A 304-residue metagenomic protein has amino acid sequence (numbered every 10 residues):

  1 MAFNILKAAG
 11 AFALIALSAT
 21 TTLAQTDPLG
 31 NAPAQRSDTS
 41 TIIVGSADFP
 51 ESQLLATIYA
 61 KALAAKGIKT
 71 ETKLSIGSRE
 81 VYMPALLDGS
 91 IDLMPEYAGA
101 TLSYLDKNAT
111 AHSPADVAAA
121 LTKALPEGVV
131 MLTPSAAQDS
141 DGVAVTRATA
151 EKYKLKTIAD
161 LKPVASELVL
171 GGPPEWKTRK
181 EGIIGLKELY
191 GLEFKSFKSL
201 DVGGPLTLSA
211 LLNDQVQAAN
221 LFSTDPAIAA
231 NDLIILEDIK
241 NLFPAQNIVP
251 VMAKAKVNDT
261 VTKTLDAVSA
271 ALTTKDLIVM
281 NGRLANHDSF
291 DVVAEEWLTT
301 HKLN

Functional and structural regions predicted by a protein language model:
M1-G10: Bacterial N-terminal signal peptides that target proteins for export
T20-A24: Sec/Tat signal peptide C-region and signal peptidase I cleavage site
D38-T41, E181, K187, L192 (+2 more regions): An extracytoplasmic/periplasmic, membrane-proximal ligand-sensing/linker region
T41-E71, A136-S209, D288-V292: Bilobed "Venus flytrap"/periplasmic-binding protein-like clamshell domains and structurally analogous long
S78-R79, G89-T101, V117-A118, V145-T146 (+3 more regions): Beta->alpha turn/N-cap motifs
L87-E96, A165-L168, G185, T207-L221: Alpha-to-beta junction loops
L105-L132, N213-Q215, A227-K240: Ligand-binding "clamshell"
D141-E151, Q246-D259: A bilobed periplasmic-binding-protein/Venus flytrap-type ligand-binding module shared by bacterial periplasmic
